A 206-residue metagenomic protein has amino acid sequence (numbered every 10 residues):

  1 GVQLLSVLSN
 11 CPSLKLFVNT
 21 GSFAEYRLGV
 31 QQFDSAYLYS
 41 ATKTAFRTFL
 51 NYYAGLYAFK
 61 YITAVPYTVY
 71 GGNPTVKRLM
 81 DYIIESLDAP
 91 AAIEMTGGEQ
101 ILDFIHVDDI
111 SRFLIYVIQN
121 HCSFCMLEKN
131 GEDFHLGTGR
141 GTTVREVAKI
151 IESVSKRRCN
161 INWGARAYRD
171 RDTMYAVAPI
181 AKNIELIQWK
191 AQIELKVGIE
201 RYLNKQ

Functional and structural regions predicted by a protein language model:
G1-L8, F49-L50, F113, V117: Hydrophobic positions on the long internal alpha-helix of Rossmann-like NAD(P)-dependent oxidoreductase domains
V2-L38: Conserved Rossmann-fold NAD(P)-dependent oxidoreductase catalytic core, especially the SDR/UDP-sugar
V18-S22, V65-Y67, E99, G137: Active-site beta-alpha turn of Rossmann-fold NAD(P)-dependent dehydrogenases/reductases
L38, T42-A45: Active-site helix of classical SDR
N51-L102, V107-I118, I150-E152: NAD(P)-dependent short-chain dehydrogenase/reductase
T68-V69, I93-E94, L102, L114 (+3 more regions): A recurrent short beta-strand within the Rossmann-like NAD(P)-dependent oxidoreductase core
V107, D133, A167-V197, R201: Conserved C-terminal active-site "lid" loop/helix of NAD(P)H-dependent oxidoreductases that clamps the redox cofactor
N130-F134, T143-A148, K156-Y175: C-terminal "lid/loop" region of Rossmann-like NAD(P)-dependent oxidoreductases
